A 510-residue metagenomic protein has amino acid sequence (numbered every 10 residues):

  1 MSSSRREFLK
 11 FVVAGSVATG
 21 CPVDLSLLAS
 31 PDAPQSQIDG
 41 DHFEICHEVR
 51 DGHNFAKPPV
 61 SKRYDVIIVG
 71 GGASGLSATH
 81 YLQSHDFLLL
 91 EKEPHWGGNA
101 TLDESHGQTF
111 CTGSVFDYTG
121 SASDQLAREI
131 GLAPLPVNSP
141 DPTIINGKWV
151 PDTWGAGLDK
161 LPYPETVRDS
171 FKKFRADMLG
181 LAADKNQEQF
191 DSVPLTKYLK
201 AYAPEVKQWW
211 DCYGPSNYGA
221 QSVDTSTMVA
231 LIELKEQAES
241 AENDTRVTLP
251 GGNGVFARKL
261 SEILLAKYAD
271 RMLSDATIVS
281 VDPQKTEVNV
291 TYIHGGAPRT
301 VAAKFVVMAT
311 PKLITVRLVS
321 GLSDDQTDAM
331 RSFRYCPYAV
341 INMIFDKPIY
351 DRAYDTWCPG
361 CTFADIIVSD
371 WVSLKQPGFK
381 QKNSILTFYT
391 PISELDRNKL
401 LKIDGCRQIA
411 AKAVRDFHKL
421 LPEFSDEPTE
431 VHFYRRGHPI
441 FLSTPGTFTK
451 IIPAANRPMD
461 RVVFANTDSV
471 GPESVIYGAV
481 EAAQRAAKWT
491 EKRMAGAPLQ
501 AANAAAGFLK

Functional and structural regions predicted by a protein language model:
S2-Y64: Extreme N-terminal leader/targeting segments of oxidoreductases
D32-N54, D355, V368-K510: Conserved flavin/dinucleotide-binding core of flavoenzymes
V66-L88: N-terminal Rossmann-like FAD-binding beta1-loop-alpha1 element of flavoenzymes
Q83-D103: Glycine-rich FAD pyrophosphate-binding loop
G98-G120, D177-D184: Glycine-rich active-site loop/strand segments that organize a redox cofactor
D124, R128-E129, A133-T225: Mobile amphipathic helical/loop "lid" adjacent to a hydrophobic cofactor/ligand pocket
A183-S280, E287: Active-site/ligand-binding neighborhood in enzyme catalytic cores
S274-L386, L420: Mid-domain catalytic core of redox enzymes that form a hydrophobic substrate pocket/lid adjacent to a catalytic redox
